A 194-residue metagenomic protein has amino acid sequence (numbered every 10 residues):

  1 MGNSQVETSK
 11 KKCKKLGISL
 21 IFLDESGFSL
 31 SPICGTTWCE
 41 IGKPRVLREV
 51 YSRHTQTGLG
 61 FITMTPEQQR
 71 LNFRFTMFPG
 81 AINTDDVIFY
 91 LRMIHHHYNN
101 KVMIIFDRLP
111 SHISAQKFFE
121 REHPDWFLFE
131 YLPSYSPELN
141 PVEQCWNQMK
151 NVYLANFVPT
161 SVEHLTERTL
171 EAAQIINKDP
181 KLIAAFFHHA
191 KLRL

Functional and structural regions predicted by a protein language model:
M1-L194: Short functional hotspots at interaction and active-site rims
